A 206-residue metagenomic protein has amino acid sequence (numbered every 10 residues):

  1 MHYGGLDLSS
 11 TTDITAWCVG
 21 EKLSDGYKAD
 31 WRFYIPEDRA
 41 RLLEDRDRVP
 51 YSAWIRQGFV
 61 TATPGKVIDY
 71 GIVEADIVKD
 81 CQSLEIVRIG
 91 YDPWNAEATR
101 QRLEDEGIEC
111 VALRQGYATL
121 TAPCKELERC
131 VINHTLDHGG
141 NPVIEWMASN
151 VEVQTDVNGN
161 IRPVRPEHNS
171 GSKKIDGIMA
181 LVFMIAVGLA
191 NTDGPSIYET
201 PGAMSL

Functional and structural regions predicted by a protein language model:
M1-K28, I35, Q154-R162: A contiguous, basic/glycine-rich beta-loop/short-helix subdomain that forms a polymer-engagement track
L8, Y91-W94, L113: Short His-Asn-centered micro-motif
D13-W17, I77, T99, C110 (+1 more regions): Extended, hydrophobic alpha-helical segments in both membrane/secreted and soluble proteins
G20-R88: Nucleic-acid-processing active sites and adjacent nucleic-acid-binding tracks, predominantly divalent metal-dependent
R46-G58, R102, E106-G194: Metal-dependent DNA phosphodiester-chemistry modules and their immediately adjacent helices/loops in DNA-processing
S83-N95, R100: Short glycine-rich phosphate-binding loop at a beta-alpha junction
G194-L206: Acidic, low-complexity intrinsically disordered tails
